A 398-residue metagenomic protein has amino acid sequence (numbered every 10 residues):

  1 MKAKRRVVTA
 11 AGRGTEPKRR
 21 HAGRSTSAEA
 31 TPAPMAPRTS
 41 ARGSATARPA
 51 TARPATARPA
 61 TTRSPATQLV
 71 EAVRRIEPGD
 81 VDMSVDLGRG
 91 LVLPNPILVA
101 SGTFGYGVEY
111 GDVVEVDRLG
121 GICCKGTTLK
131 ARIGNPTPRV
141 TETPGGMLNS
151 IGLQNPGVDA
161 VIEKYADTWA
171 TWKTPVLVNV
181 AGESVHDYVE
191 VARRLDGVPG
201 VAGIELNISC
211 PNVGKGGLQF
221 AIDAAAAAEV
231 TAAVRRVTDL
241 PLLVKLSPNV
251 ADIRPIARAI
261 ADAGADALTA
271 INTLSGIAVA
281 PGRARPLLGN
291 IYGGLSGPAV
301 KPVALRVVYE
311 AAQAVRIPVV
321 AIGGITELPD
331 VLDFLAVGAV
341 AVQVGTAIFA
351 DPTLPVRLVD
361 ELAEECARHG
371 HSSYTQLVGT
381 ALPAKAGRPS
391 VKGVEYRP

Functional and structural regions predicted by a protein language model:
M1-R24, M35-R42, R48-V81, L295-R316 (+1 more regions): Alpha/beta catalytic cores of nucleotide-metabolism and tRNA/nucleoside-modifying enzymes
K2-S44, R48, R53, R58-V176 (+2 more regions): N-terminal capping/small domains of soluble enzymes
G105-Y106, H186, A350: Acidic-and-aromatic substrate-binding clefts and catalytic sites of carbohydrate-active enzymes
Y110-D112, N135, A192, P281-G282 (+2 more regions): Short amphipathic alpha-helical segments
G111, D159-I162, A166, V189 (+5 more regions): Predominant activation on well-ordered alpha-helical scaffold segments within soluble catalytic domains
T128-I133, P211-V213, S275-A278, F349-D351: Short gly/pro/ser/thr-enriched loop/turn and capping motifs at secondary-structure boundaries
G134-G145, V279-G293, I348-H371: C-terminal helical cap(s) of enzyme catalytic domains, especially alpha/beta-barrels
T171, E183-V320, T326-D333, V337 (+2 more regions): Alpha/beta enzyme core
